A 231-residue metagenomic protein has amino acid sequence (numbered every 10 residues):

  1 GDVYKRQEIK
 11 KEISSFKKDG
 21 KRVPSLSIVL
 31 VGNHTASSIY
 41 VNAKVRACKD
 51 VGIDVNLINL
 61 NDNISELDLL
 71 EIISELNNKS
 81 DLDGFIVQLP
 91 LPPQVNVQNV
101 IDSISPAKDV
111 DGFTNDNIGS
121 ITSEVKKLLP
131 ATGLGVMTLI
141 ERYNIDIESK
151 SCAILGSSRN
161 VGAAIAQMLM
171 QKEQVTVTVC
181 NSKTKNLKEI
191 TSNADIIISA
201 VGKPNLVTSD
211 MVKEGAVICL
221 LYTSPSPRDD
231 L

Functional and structural regions predicted by a protein language model:
G1-Y4, Y222-L231: Single conserved hydrophobic/aromatic residue that forms the stacking wall/gate of nucleotide- or nucleobase-binding
D2-K18: Positively charged, low-complexity intrinsically disordered leader regions
G32, L57-E66, S182-T184: Short beta->alpha junction loops
S37-A43, P130-L206, V217: Glycine-rich phosphate/diphosphate-binding loop of Rossmann-like nucleotide-binding domains
K49-L60, V177-V179: Short beta-strand elements in bilobed, periplasmic/extracellular small-molecule ligand-binding domains
V87-C152: Anion-binding alpha/beta catalytic cores of soluble intermediary-metabolism enzymes, centered on
E214-S224: ADP-ribose/adenylate-binding Rossmann-like module
